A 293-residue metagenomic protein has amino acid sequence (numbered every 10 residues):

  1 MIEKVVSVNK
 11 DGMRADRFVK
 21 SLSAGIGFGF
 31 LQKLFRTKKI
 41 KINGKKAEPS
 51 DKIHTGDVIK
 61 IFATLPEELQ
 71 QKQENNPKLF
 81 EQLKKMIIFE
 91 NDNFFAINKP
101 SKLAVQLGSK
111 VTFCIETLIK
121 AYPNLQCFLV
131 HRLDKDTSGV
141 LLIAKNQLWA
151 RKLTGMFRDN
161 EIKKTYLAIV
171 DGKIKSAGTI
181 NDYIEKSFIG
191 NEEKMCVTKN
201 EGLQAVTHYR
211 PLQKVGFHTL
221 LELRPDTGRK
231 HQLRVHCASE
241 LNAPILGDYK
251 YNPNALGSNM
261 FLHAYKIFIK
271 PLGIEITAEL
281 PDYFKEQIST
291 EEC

Functional and structural regions predicted by a protein language model:
M1-G190, L203, K214, D282-E292: RNA pseudouridine synthases
G44, P271-G273: Residue-level detection of beta-strand-connecting loop/turn positions
F94-F95, E192-E193, T219, I274: Hydrophobic residues embedded in beta-strands of well-ordered beta-sheets
V111-I115, I119, Q147, K186 (+1 more regions): Pseudouridine synthase
N191-N200: Short aromatic-glycine motifs in intrinsically disordered, low-complexity regions
N200-A205, Y251: PP2C/PPM family metal-dependent serine/threonine protein phosphatase catalytic domain, recognizing the conserved
Y209: Long C-terminal interaction/binding lobes of large macromolecular proteins
